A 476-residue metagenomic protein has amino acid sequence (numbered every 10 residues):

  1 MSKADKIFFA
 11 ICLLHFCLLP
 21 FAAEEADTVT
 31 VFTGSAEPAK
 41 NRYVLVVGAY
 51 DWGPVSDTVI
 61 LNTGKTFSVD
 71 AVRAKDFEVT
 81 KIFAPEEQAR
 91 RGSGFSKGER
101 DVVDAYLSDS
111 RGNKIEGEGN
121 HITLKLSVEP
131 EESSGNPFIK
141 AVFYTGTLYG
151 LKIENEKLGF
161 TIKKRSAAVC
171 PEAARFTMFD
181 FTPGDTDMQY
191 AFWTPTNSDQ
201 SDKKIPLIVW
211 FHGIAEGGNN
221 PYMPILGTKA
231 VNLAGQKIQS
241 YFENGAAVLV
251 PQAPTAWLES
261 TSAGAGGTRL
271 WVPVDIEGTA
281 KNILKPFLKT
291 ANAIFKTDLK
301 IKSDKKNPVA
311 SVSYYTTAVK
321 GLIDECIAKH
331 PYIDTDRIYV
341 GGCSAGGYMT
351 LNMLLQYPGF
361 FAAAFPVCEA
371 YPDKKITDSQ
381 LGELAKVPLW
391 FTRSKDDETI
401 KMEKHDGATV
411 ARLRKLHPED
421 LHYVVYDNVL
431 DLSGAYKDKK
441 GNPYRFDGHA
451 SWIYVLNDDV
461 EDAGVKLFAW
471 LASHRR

Functional and structural regions predicted by a protein language model:
A10-L18: Bacterial N-terminal signal peptides
E25-N62, I82-I205: A domain-start/cap signature at the N-terminus of enzymes
F67-R73, D199-S201: A short beta-turn/strand-edge loop motif at beta-sheet boundaries
K203-I214: Short beta-strand element of the alpha/beta-hydrolase
I214-T316: Active-site machinery of serine-nucleophile hydrolases
N244, E383-L389: Short, proline-enriched alpha-helix->beta-strand connector loops that line the catalytic pocket of alpha/beta-hydrolase
A328-K329, T335-Q380: Primarily recognizes the serine-hydrolase "nucleophile elbow" in alpha/beta-hydrolase and SGNH/GDSL folds
T392, D396-G407, R414-R476: C-terminal catalytic histidine-bearing segment of alpha/beta-hydrolase fold enzymes
